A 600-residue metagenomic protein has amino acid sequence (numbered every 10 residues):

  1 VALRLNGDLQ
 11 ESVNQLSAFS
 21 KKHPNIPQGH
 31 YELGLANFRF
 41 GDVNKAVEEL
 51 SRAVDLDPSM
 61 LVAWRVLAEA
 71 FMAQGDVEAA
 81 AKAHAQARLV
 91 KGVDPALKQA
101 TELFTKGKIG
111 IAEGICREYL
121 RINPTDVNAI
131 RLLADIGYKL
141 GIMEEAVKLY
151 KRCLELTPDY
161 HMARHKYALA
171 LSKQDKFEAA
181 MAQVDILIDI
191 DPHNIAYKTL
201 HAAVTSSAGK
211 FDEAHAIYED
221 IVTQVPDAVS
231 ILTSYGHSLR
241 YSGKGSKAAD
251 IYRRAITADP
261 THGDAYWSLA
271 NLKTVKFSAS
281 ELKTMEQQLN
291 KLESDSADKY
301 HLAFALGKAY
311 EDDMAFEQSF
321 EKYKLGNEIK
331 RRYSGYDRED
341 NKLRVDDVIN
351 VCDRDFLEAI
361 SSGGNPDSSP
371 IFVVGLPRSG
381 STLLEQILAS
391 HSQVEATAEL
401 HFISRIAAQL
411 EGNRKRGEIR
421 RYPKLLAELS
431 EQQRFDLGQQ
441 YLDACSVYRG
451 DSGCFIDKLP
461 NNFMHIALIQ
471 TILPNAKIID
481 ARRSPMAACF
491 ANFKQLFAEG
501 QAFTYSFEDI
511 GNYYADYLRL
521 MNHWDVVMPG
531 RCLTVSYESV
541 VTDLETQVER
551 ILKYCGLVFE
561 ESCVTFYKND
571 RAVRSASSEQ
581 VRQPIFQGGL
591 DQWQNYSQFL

Functional and structural regions predicted by a protein language model:
V1, Q28, V62, D94-P95 (+6 more regions): Start-of-helix register in tetratricopeptide repeats
L5, R39, A73, T105-K106 (+6 more regions): Register position in tetratricopeptide repeats
K22, L56, A73, Q86-V90 (+7 more regions): Structural marker of alpha-solenoid helical repeat scaffolds
A249, Y266-A270, L282-E293, L302-P370 (+4 more regions): PAPS-dependent sulfotransferases, especially Golgi type II membrane carbohydrate sulfotransferases
G363-T471: Phosphate-binding active sites in nucleotide-utilizing proteins
